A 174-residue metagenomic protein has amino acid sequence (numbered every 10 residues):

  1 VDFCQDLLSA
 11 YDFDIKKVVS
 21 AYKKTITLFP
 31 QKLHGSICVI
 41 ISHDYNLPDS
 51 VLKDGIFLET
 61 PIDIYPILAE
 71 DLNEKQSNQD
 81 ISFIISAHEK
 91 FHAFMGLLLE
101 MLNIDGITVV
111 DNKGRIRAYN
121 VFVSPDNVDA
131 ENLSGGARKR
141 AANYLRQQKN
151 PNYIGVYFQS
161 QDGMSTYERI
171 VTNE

Functional and structural regions predicted by a protein language model:
V1-E174: Divalent-cation
